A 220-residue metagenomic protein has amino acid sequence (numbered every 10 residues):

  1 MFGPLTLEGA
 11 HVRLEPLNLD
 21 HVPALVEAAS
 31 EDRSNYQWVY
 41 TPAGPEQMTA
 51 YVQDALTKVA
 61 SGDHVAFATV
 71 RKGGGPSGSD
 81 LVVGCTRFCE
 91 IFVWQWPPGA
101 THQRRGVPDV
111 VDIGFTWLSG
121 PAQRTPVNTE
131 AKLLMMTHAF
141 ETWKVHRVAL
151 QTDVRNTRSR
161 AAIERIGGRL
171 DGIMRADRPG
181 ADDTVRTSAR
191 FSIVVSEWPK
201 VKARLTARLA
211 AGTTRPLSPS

Functional and structural regions predicted by a protein language model:
M1-T125, H138, T142, R178 (+1 more regions): GNAT-family acyltransferases
D112, E130, R147-A149, R158 (+1 more regions): Amphipathic alpha-helical recognition patches that constitute DNA-binding helices
L118, L150-R160: Conserved beta-strand-loop-alpha-helix junction that forms the acyl-donor binding cleft
R124-H138, A161: Conserved acetyl-CoA-binding loop-helix of GNAT-fold acetyltransferases
E141-Q151: Conserved GNAT acetyl-CoA-binding A-motif
Q151, R169-D183: Conserved catalytic-core motifs of GNAT/GCN5-like acyltransferases
N156-G172: Conserved active-site alpha-helix within GNAT-family acetyltransferase domains
